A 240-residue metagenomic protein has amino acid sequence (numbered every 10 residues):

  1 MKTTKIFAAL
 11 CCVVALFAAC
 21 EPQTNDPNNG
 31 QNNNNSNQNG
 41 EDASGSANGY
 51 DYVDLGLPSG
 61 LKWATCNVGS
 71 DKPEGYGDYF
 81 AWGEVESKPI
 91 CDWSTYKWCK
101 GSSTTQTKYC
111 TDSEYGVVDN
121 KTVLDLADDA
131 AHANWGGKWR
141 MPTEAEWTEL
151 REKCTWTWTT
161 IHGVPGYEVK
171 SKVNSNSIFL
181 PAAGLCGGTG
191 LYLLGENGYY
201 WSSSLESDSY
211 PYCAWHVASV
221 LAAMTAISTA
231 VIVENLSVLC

Functional and structural regions predicted by a protein language model:
M1-A8: Bacterial N-terminal signal peptides that target proteins for export
C11-V14: Repetitive helical segments and hydrophobic/amphipathic motifs
L16-A19: C-terminal motif of bacterial Sec signal peptides marking the signal peptidase cleavage site
E21-T24: Bacterial signal peptide processing site
D26-C240: Conserved positions within compact, well-structured domain cores
